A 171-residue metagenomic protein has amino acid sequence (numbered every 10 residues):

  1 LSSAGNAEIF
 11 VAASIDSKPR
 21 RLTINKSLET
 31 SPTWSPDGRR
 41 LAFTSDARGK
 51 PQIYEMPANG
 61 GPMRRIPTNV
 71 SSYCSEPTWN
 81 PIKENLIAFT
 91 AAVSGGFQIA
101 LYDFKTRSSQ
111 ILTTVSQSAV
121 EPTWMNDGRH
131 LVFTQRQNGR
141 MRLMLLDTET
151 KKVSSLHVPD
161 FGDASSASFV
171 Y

Functional and structural regions predicted by a protein language model:
L1-Y171: Sequence signature of WD/YWTD-type beta-propeller architectures
